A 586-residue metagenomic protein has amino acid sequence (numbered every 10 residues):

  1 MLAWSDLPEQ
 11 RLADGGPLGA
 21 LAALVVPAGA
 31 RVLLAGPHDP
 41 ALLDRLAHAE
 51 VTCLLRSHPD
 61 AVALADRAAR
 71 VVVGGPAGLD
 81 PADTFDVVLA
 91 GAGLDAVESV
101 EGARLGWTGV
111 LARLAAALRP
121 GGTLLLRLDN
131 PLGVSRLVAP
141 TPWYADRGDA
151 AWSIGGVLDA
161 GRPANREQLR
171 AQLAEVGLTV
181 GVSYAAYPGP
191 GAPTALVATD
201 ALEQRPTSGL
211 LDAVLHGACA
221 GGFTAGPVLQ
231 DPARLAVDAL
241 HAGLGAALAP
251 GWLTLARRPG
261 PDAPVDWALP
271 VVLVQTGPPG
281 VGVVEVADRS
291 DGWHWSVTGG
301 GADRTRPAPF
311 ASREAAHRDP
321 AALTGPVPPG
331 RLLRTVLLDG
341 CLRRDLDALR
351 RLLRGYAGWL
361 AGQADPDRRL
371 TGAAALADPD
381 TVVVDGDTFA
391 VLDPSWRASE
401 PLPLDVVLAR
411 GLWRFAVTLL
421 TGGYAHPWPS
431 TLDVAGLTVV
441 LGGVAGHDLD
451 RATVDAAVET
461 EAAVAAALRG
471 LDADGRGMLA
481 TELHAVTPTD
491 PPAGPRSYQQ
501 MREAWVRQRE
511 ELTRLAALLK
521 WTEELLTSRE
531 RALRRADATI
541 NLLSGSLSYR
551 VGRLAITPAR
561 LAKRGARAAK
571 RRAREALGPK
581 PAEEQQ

Functional and structural regions predicted by a protein language model:
M1-R31: Conserved alpha-helix/loop element of class I SAM-dependent methyltransferases that forms part of the SAM/SAH-binding
G102-T123: A short glycine-rich, Lys/Arg-flanked "PGG" loop and its adjoining helix->strand segment in the class I
L126-G148: Conserved class I S-adenosyl-L-methionine
Y144-A145, A150-V157, P366-S430: Catalytic activation segment of kinase domains across protein kinase-like and atypical kinase folds
L158-A185: Short alpha-helix
G181, A186-R289: Rossmann-like AdoMet/SAM-dependent catalytic core
L244-G251, P259-P366, L370: Conserved ATP-binding subdomain of kinase catalytic cores across diverse folds
G470-Q586: Boundary detector for helix-to-coil junctions that initiate low-complexity/charged tails
